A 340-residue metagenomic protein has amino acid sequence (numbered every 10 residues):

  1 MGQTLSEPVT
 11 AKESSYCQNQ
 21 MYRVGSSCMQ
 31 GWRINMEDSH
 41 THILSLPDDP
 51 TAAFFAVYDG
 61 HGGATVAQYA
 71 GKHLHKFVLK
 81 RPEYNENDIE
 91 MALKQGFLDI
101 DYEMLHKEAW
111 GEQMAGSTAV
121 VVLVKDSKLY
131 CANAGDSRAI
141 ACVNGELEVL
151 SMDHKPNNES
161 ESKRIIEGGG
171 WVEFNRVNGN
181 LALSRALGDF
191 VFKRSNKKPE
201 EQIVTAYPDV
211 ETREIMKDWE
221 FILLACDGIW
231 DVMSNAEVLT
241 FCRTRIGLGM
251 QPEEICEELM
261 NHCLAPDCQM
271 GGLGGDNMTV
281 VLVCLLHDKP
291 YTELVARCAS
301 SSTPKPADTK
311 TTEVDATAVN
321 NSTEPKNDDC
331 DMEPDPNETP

Functional and structural regions predicted by a protein language model:
M1-P340: PP2C/PPM-type serine/threonine phosphatase catalytic domain
